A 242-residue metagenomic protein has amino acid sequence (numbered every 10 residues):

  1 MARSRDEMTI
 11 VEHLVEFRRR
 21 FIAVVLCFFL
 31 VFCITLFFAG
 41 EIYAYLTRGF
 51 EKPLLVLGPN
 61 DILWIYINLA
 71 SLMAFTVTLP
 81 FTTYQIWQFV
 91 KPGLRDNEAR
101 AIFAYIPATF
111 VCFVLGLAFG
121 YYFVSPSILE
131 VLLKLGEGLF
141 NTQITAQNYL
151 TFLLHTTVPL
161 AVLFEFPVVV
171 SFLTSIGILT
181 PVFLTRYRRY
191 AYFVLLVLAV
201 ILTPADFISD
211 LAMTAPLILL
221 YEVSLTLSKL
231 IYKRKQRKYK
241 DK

Functional and structural regions predicted by a protein language model:
M1-K242: Membrane topogenic/interface segments and analogous intrinsically disordered interaction regions
